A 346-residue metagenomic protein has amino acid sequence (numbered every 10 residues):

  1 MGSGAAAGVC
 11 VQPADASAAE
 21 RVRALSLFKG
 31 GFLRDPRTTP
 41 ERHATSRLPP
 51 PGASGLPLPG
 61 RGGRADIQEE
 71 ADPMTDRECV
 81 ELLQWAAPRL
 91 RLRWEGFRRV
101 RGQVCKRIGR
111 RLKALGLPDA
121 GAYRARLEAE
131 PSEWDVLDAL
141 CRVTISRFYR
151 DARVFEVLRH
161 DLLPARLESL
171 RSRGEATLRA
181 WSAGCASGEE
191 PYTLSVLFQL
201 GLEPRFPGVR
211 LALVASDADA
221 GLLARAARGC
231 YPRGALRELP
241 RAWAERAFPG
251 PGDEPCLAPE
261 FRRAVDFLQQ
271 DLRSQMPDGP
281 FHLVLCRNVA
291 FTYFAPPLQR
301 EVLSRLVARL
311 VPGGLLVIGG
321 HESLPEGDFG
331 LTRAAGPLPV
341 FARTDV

Functional and structural regions predicted by a protein language model:
G4-A7, V11-D15, A19: Residue-level detector of structural "landmarks"
D72-W181: Conserved AdoMet
A183, P204-L298, S323-P325: Extended basic-aromatic, gly/pro-enriched interface segments that bind polyanionic ligands
S187-P204: Conserved SAM-binding loop of SAM-dependent methyltransferases across substrates and taxa, primarily the Class I
R300-P312: A short glycine-rich, Lys/Arg-flanked "PGG" loop and its adjoining helix->strand segment in the class I
G313-G320: Conserved beta-strand signature within the Rossmann-like core of class I S-adenosyl-L-methionine
G327-V346: Core SAM-dependent methyltransferase catalytic element
